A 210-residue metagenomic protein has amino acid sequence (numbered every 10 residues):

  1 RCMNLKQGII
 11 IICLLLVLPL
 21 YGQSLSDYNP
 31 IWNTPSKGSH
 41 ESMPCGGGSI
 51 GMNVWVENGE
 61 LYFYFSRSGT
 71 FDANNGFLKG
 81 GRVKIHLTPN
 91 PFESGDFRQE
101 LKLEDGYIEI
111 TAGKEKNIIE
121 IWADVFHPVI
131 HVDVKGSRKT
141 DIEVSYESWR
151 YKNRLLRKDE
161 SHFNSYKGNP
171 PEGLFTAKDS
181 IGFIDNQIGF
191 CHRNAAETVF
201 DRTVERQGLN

Functional and structural regions predicted by a protein language model:
R1-C2: Short, Lys/Arg-enriched N-terminal segments with co-localized hydrophobic residues within the first ~10-30 amino acids
Q7-L20: Sec-dependent N-terminal signal peptides
Q23-N210: Aromatic-residue-lined binding/catalytic grooves and analogous aromatic/hydrophobic interfacial grooves in multimeric
